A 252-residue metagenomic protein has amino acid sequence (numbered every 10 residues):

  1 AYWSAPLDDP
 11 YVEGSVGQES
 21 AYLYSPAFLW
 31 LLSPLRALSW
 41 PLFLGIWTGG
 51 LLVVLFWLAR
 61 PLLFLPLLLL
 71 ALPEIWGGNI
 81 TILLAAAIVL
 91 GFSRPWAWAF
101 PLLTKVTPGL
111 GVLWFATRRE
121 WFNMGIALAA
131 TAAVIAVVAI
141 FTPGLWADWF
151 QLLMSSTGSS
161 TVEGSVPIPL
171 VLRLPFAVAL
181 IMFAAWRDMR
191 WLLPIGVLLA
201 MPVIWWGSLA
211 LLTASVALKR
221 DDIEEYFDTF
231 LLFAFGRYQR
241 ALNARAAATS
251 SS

Functional and structural regions predicted by a protein language model:
A1-P95, A116-S252: Primarily membrane-embedded glycan-assembly and transfer machineries that use lipid-linked glycans
W98-P101, T107-T117, L212: Transmembrane-embedded, aromatic-rich helix segments that form part of the hydrophobic channel/pocket engaging
